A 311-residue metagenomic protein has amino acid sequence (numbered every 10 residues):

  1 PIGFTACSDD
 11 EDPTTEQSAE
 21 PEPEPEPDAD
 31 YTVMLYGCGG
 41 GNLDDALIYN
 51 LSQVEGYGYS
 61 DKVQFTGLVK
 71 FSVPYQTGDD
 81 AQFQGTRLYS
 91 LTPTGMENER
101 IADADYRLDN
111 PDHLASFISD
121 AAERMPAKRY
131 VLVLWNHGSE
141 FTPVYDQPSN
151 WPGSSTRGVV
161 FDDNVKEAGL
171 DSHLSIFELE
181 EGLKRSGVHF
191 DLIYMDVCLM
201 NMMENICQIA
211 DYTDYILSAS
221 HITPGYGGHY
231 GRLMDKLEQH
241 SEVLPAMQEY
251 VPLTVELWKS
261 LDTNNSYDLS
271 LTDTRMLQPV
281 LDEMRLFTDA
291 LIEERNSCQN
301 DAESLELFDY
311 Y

Functional and structural regions predicted by a protein language model:
I2-A29: Bacterial Sec-dependent N-terminal signal peptides
G3, E55-G56, T213-D214: Alpha-helix boundary/interfacial micro-motifs
G3-A6, M125-V131, F190-D191: Short secondary-structure capping/junction motifs at helix and strand boundaries
T5, T14-T15, T32, T66 (+11 more regions): Residue-identity detector for threonine
P23-V133, G138, T142-E181, C298 (+1 more regions): Divalent cation-coordinating acidic motifs and surrounding scaffolds that mediate Ca2+/Mg2+/Mn2+/Zn2+-dependent binding
E26, Q147-Y311: Terminal, contiguous helix-loop blocks that mediate binding/assembly
